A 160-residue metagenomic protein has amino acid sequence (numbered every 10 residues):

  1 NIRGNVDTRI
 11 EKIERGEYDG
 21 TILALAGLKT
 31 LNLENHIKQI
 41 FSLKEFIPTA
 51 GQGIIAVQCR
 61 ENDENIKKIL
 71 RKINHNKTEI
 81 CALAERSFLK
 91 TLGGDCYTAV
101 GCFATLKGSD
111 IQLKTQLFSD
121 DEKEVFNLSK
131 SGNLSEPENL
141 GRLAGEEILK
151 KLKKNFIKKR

Functional and structural regions predicted by a protein language model:
R3-R160: Small-molecule-sensing regulatory modules
